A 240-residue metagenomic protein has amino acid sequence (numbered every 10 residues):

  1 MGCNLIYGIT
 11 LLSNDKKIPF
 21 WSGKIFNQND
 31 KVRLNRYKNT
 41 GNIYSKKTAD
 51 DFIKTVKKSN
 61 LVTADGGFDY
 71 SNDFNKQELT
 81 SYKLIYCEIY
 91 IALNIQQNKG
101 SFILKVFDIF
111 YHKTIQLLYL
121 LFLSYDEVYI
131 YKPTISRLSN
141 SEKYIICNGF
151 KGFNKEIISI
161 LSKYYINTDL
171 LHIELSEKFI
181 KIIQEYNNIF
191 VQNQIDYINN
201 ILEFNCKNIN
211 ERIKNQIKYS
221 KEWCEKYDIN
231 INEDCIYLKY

Functional and structural regions predicted by a protein language model:
M1-Y70, N75-C87, L93: The AdoMet/dcAdoMet-binding core of the Class I SAM-like
G2, I85, T114, L138-N140 (+1 more regions): Active-site-proximal structural scaffolding
Y7, V62-T63, S101-K105, Y129 (+1 more regions): Beta-strand cores of modular interaction/reader domains in eukaryotic scaffold and signaling proteins, especially PDZ
L11-N14, G67-D69, D108-I109, I135-S136 (+1 more regions): Conserved beta-strand elements of beta-rich interaction domains across eukaryotes, especially beta-propellers
K17-W21, D73-N75, H112-L118, N140-K143: A short acidic (Asp/Glu
K57-S59, Q97-K99, Y125, N140-E142: Eukaryote-biased feature marking scaffold/signaling PDZ-domain proteins and nuclear chromatin regulators
N75-I130: Conserved Class I SAM-dependent methyltransferase catalytic core
T134-Y240: C-terminal lobe and adjacent flexible extensions of AdoMet/dcAdoMet transferase-like proteins
